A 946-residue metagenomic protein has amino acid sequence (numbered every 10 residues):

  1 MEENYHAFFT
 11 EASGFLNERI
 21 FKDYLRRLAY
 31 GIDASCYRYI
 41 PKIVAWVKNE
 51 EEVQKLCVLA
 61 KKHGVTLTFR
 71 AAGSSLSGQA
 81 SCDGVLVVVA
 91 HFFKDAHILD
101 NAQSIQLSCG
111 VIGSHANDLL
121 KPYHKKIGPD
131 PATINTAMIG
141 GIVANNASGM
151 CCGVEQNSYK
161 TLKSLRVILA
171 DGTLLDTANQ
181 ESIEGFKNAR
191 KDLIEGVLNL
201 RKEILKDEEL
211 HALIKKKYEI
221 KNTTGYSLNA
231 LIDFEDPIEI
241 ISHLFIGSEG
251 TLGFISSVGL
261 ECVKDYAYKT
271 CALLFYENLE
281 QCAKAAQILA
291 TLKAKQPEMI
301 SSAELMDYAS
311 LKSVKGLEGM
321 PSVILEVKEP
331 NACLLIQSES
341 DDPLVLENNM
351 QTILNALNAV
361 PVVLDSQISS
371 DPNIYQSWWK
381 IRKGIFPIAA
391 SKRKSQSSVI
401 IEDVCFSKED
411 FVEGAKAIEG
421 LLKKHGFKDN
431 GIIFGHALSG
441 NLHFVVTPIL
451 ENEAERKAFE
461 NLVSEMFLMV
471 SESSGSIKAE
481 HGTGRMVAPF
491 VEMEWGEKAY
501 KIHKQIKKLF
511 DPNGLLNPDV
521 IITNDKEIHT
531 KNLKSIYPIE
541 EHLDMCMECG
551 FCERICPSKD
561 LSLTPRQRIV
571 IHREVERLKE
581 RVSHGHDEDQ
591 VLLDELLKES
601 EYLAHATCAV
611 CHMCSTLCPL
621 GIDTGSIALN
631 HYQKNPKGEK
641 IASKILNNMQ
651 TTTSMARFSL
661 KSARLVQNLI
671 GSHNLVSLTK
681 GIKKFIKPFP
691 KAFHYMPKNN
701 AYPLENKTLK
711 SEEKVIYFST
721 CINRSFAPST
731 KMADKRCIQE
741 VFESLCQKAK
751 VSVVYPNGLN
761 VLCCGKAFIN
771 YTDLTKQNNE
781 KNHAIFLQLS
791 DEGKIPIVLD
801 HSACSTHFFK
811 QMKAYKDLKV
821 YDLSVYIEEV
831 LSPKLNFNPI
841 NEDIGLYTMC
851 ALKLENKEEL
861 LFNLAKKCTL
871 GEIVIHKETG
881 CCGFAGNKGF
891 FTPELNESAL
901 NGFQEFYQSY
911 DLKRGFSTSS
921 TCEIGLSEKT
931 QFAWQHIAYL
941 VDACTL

Functional and structural regions predicted by a protein language model:
M1-V58, A72-Q103, T251, I255-K269 (+3 more regions): N-terminal flexible segment immediately upstream of the FAD-binding catalytic core in FAD-dependent oxidoreductases
A12, S35-L67, V85, V89-P131 (+3 more regions): N-terminal glycine-rich flavin-associated loop
S35-C36, L76-S77, S81, L120-S164 (+4 more regions): A gly/ser-rich beta-alpha-beta helix-loop segment of oxidoreductase catalytic cores
S164, T270-T291, S301-A303, V314-G319 (+1 more regions): Glycine-rich, acidic/polar active-site loops that bind/position phosphate-bearing ligands
I388, K392-S395, P489-P538: Activity-critical C-terminal alpha-helical subdomain
D511, T624-L946: Iron-sulfur cluster-binding electron-transfer modules in prokaryotic oxidoreductases
I522, K559-S600, G621-N647, Q935-D942: Non-heme iron-sulfur electron-transfer modules
I539-K559, K598-I622, A851, T879-G880: Cysteine-centered iron-sulfur cluster-binding motifs in ferredoxin-type domains/subunits of redox enzymes
